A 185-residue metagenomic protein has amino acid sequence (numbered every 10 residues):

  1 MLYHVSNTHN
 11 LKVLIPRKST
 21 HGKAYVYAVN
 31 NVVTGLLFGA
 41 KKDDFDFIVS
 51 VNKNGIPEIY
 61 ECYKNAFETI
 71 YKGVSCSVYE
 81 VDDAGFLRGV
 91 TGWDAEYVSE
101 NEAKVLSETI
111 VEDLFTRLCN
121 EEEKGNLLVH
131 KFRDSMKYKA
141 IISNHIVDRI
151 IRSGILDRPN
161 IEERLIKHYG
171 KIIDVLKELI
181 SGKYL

Functional and structural regions predicted by a protein language model:
M1, V26-Y27, C76-Y79: A broad, low-specificity signal marking well-ordered, structured residues that form hydrophobic/aromatic
M1-K23, A40: ADP-ribose/NAD+-binding catalytic cleft of ART/PARP-like enzymes
H4-N10, N30, V81-F86: Short, flexible beta-strand-to-coil junctions
K12, L36-L37, R88-G89: Short catalytic/ligand-binding loop motif for oxyanion handling, primarily in non-cytosolic enzymes, centered on
P16, L37, E178: Charged/polar, solvent-exposed surface patches and flexible loops
K18, V26, F67-Y71: A general structural signal for short secondary-structure junctions and capping/turn motifs
T20-D44: Extended catalytic/binding region for NAD+/ADP-ribose chemistry, centered on the ART fold
K41-L185: Conserved NAD+-utilizing ADP-ribose enzyme module
